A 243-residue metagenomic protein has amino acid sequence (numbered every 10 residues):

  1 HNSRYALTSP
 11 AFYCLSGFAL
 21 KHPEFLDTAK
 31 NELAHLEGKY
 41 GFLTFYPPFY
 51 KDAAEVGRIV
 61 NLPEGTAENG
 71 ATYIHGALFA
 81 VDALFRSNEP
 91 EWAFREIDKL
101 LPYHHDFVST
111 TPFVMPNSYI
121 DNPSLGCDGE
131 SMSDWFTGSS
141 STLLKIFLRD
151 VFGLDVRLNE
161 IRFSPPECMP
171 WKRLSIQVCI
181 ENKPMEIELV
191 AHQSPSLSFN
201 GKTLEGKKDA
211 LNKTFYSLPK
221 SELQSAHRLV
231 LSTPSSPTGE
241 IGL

Functional and structural regions predicted by a protein language model:
H1-G57: Extended ligand-binding clefts on enzyme/binding-domain cores
R4-A19, F25, A29, G70-R86 (+1 more regions): Well-ordered alpha-helical segments within folded domains of soluble proteins
A34-H35, Y50, L62, T66-A67 (+1 more regions): Non-catalytic C-terminal accessory modules of carbohydrate-active enzymes
